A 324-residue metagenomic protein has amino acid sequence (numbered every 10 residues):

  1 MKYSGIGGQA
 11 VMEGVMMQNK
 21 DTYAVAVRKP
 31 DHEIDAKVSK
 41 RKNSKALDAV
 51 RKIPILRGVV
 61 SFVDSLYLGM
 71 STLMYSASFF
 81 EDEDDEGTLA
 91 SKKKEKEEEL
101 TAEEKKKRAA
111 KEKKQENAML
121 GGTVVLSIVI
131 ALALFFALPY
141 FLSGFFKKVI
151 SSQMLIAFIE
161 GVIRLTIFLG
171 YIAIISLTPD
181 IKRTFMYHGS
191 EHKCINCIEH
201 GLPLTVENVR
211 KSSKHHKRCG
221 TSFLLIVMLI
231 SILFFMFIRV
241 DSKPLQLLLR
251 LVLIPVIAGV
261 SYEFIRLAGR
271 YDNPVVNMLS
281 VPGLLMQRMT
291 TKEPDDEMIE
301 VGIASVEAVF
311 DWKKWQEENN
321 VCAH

Functional and structural regions predicted by a protein language model:
M1-K94, A102: Divalent-cation
K2-G7, V11, V15-M17, L89-K94 (+6 more regions): Polar-ligand-bearing catalytic/cofactor-coordination segments of membrane-embedded or membrane-tethered inner-membrane
M17-Y23, T123-A133, F185: Alpha-helical transmembrane segments of integral membrane proteins, especially early/N-terminal helices
A46-A49, V59-F62, L66-G87, G122 (+5 more regions): Multi-pass alpha-helical transmembrane bundle typical of ion/small-solute transporters and intramembrane aspartyl
Y75-F79, S127-S152, V227-L249, A258 (+1 more regions): Juxtamembrane "helix exit" motif at the C-terminal ends of alpha-helical transmembrane segments in multi-pass membrane
E83-K148, S152-T178: Hydrophobic alpha-helical segments characteristic of transmembrane helices in integral membrane transporters
Q115-A133, S212-F237: Transmembrane alpha-helical segments and their cytosolic interface motifs in multi-pass membrane proteins
